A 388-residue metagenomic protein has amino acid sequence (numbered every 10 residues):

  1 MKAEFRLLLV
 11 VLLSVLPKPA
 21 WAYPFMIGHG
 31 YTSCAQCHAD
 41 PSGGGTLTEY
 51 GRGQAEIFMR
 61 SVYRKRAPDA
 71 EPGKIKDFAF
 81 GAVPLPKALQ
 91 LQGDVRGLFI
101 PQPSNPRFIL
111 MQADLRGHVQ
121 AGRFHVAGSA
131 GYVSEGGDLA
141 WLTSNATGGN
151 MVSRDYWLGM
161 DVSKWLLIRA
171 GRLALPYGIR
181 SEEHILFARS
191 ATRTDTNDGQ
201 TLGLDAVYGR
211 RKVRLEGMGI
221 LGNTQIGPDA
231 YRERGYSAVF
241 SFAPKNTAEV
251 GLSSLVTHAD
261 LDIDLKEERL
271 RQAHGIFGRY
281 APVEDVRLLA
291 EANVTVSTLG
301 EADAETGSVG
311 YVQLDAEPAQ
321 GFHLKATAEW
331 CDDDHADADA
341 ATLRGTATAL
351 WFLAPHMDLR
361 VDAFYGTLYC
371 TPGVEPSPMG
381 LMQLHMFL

Functional and structural regions predicted by a protein language model:
Y31-P41: The canonical Cys-X-X-Cys-His
S33, W351, P376-L388: Outer-membrane beta-barrel "beta-signal"
S42-L47, P86-I100, S104-T224, R232 (+2 more regions): Outer membrane beta-barrel
K74-D77, L89, M111-L115, S153-Y156 (+7 more regions): Hydrophobic, lipid-facing positions within transmembrane beta-strands of outer-membrane proteins
L89-G93, V126-G128, I168, L215-G217 (+8 more regions): Transmembrane beta-strands of outer-membrane beta-barrel proteins
R96-I100, G131-V133, L173-L175, M218-G222 (+9 more regions): Outer-membrane beta-barrel pore domains and translocons
S104-I109, S144-V152, T192-D198, P228-E233 (+4 more regions): Replace "Gram-negative outer membrane beta-barrel proteins" with "bacterial and organellar outer membrane beta-barrel
R210-R214, Y231-E233, A238-D334: Detector for outer-membrane/organellar transmembrane beta-barrel domains, recognizing the amphipathic beta-strand
